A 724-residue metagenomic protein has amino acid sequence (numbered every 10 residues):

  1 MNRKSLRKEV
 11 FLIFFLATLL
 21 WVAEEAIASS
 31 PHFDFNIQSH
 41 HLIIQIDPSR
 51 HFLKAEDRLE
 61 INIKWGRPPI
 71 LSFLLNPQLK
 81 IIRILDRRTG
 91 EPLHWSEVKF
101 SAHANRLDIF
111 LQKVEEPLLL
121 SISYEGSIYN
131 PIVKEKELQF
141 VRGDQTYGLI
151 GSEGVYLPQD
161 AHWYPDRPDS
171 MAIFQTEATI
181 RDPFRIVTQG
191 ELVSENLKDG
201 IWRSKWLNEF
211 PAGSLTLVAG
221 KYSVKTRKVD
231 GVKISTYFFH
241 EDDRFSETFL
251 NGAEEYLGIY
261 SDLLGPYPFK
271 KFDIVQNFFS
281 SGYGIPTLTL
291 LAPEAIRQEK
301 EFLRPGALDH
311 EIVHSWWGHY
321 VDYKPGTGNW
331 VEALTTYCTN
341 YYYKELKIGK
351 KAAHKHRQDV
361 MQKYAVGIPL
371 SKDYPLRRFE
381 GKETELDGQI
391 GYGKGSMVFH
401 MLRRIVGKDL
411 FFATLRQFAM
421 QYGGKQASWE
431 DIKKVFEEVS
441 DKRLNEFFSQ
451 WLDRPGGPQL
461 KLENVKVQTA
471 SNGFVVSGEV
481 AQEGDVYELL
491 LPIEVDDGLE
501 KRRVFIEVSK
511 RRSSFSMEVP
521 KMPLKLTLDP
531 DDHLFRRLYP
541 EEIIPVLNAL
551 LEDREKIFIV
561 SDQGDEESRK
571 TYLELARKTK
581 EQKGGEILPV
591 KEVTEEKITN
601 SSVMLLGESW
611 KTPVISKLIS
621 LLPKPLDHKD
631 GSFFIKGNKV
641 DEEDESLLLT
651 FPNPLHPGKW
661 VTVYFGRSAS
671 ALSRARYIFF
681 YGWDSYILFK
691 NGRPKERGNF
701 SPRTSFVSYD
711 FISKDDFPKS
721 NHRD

Functional and structural regions predicted by a protein language model:
E24-K54, K80-I82, G143-Y147, P168 (+2 more regions): N-terminal, polar/Ser/Thr-rich
D57-L59, L107, S121, T176 (+9 more regions): Juxtacatalytic substrate-recognition/specificity segment
W65, G388-V476: Amphipathic alpha-helical substructures
P77-R142, K198-G200, K510-M522: A surface-exposed beta-strand-loop module
I81-D86, L444-N445, P458-K461, V467-L528: Beta-strand-rich binding/interaction modules
V114, S123-Y222: Extended, low-hydrophobicity, Ser/Thr/Pro/Gly-biased non-transmembrane segments
E332-M397, M401, I405-V406, Y422: Acidic/His/Gly-enriched intrinsically disordered linker/tail segments that often contain short helix/coil "MoRF-like"
E542-D724: Solvent-exposed alpha-helical segments and adjacent loops that form catalytic or protein-interaction surfaces
